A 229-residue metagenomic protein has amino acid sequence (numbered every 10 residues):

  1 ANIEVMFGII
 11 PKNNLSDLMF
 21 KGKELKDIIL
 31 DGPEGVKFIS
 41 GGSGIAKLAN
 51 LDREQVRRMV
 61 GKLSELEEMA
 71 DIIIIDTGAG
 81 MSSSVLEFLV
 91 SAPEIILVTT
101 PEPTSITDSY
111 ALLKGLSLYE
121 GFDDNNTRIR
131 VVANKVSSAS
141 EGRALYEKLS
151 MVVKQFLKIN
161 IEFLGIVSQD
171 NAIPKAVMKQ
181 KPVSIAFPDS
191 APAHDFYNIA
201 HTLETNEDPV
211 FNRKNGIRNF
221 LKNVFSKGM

Functional and structural regions predicted by a protein language model:
A1-E68, V177-M178: P-loop/Walker-type NTP enzyme "switch/lid" segment
I3, L18, I39, D76 (+3 more regions): Residue-level signature of catalytic and energy-coupling elements of molecular machines, predominantly ATP/GTP-dependent
M6-I9, K21-G22, G42, K62-M69 (+5 more regions): Conserved, well-folded catalytic cores of nucleic-acid-processing and energy-transducing macromolecular machines
G8-N14, G115-L116, E147-S150, V183-S184: Short, hinge-like loop/turn segments at secondary-structure boundaries
K12, G22, K26, V56-V60 (+4 more regions): Amphipathic alpha-helical transducer elements in NTP-driven molecular machines
I72, T77-G165: Conserved catalytic-core segment of NTP-binding enzymes
L157-P182, F196: Beta-strand-loop-alpha "switch" segments that mediate conformational coupling across diverse proteins
P182-M229: NTP-binding/hydrolysis catalytic cores, primarily Walker-type P-loop NTPases
